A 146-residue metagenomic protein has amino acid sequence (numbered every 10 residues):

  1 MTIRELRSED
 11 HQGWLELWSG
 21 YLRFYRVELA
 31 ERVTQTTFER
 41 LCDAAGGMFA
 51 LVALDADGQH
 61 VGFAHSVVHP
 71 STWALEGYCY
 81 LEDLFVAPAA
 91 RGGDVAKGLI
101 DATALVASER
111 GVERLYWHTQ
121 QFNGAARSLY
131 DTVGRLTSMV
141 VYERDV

Functional and structural regions predicted by a protein language model:
T2-E16: A short beta-loop-alpha structural element at the N-terminal edge of CoA-dependent acyl/N-acetyltransferase catalytic
L15-R40: Conserved GNAT-fold acetyl-CoA-binding loop/helix
L41-V52, Y80: A short helix-loop-beta-strand connector motif used in the catalytic cores of GNAT acetyltransferases and, in some
V52, Q59-V68: Conserved beta-strand in the GNAT
Q59, H69-L81, R91, T137-S138: A conserved beta-turn-beta hairpin within the catalytic core of GNAT-like acetyltransferases that forms part
V86, G92-L105, T132: Conserved acetyl-CoA-binding loop-helix of GNAT-fold acetyltransferases
K97, Q121-V140: Conserved active-site alpha-helix within GNAT-family acetyltransferase domains
S108-H118: Conserved GNAT acetyl-CoA-binding A-motif
